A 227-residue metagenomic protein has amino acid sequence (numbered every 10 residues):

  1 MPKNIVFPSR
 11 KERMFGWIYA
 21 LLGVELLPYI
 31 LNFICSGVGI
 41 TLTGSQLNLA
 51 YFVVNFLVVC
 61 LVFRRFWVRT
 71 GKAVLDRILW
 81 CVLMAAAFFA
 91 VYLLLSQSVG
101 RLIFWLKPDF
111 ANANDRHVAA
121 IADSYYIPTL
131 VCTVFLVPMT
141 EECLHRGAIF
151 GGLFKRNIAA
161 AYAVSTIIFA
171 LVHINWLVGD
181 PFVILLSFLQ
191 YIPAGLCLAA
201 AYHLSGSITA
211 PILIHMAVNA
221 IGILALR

Functional and structural regions predicted by a protein language model:
P2-G23, R65-Q97, R101, F154-A160: Interfacial transmembrane-helix boundary/kink motif in multi-pass membrane proteins
R13-L21, G44, N48, F52 (+6 more regions): Residue-level signature of transmembrane alpha-helical entry/exit and packing/kink sites in multi-pass membrane
W17-R65, N112-A120, P128: Alpha-helical transmembrane segments in multi-pass membrane proteins
V24-N32, Y51-V59, F88-S96, S165 (+3 more regions): Alpha-helical transmembrane segments of multipass membrane proteins
L26-A50, R101-L106, L177-V183, A220 (+1 more regions): Juxtamembrane/transmembrane-helix boundary motifs at the membrane-water interface
I40-T41, V68-V137: Juxtamembrane helix-loop-helix connectors linking adjacent transmembrane helices in multi-pass membrane enzymes
C60-T70, A201-L204: Structural signal for the C-terminal ends of transmembrane alpha-helices and the immediately following loop
S124-R227: Transmembrane helix-loop-helix hairpins at the membrane interface of multi-pass integral membrane proteins
